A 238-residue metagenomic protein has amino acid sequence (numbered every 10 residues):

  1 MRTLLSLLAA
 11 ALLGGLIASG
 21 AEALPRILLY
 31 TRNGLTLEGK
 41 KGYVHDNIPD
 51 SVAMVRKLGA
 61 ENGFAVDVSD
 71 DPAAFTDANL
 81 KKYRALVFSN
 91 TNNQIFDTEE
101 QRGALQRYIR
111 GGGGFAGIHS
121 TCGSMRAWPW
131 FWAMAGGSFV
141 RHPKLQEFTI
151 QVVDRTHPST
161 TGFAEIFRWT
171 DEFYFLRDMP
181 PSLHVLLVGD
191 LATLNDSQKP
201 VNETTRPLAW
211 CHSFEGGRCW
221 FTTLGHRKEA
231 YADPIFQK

Functional and structural regions predicted by a protein language model:
M1-L4: Positively charged n-region of N-terminal signal peptides that target proteins for export
S6-L16: Bacterial N-terminal signal peptides
G15-L24: Bacterial Sec-dependent signal peptides at the C-terminal "C-region" and cleavage site
A23-P25, L29-T31, K57, E61-F64 (+3 more regions): Extracellular ligand-binding/catalytic regions of CAZymes and related secreted enzymes and adhesion modules
L24-Y30, G39-M125: Helical hinge/lid and interdomain linker segments adjacent to catalytic or ligand-binding clefts that mediate domain
G34-L35, A74, N93, C122-G123 (+3 more regions): Short, solvent-exposed loop/turn segments at secondary-structure junctions
R56, G137-G216: Catalytic beta-strand/loop cores that center a nucleophilic Ser/Cys/Thr and support acyl-enzyme chemistry
N92-E165: A glycine-rich, often tryptophan-bearing local segment used as a flexible ligand/cofactor-contacting loop or short
